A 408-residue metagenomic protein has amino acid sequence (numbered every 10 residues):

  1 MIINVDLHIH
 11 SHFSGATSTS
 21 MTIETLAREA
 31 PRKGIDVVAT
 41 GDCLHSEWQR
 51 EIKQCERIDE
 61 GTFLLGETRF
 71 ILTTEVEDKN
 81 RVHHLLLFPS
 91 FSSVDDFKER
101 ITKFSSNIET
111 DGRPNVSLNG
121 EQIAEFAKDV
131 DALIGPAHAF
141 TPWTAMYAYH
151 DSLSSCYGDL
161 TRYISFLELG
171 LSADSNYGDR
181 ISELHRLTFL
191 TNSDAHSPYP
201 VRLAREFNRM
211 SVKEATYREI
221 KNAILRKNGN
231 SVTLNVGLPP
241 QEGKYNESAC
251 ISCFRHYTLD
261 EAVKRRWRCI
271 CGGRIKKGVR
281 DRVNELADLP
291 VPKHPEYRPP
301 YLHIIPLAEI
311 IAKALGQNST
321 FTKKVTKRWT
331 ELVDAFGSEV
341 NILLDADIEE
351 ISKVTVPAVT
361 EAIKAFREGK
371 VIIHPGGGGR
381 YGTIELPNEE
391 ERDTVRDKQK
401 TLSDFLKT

Functional and structural regions predicted by a protein language model:
M1-K79, K370-I372, Y381-I384, E391-D397 (+1 more regions): An N-terminally biased module of ancient metal coordination in phosphate/nucleic-acid-related enzymes
I2, Q49-S165, K398: Extended substrate/RNA-proximal surfaces in nucleic-acid metabolism proteins
H8, D42, L86, I134 (+4 more regions): Divalent metal-coordination and catalytic microenvironments
H8-H12, H138, H196: Histidine-centered divalent metal-coordination motifs
G15-T17, Q49-R50, T144-H150, Y199-S211: Histidine/acidic-residue-rich catalytic or RNA/ligand-binding cores of hydrolases and nuclease-related proteins
R28, S46, R57-E60, F70-L72 (+3 more regions): C-terminal functional module detector
R186-R202: Short acidic/histidine-rich active-site segments
